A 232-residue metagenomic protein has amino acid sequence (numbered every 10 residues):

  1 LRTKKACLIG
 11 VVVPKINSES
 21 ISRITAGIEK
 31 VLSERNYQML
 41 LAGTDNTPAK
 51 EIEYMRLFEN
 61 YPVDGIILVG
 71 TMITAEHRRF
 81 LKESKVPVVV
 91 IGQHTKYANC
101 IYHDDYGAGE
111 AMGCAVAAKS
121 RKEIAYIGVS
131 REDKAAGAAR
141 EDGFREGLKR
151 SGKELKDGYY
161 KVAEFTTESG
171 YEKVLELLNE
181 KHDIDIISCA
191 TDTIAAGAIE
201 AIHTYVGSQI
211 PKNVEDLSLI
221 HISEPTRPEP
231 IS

Functional and structural regions predicted by a protein language model:
L1-G65: Amphipathic helical "hinge" segments at domain boundaries
G10, A125-I127, D185-S188: Conserved beta-strand elements of the Class I
G43, G92, G128, Y159-V162: Residue-level recognition of beta-strand->loop/alpha-helix junctions
N46, V69-C114, A118, R131 (+3 more regions): Flexible loop/hinge segments that line or gate small-molecule binding clefts
I73-A75, A138-L219, S223: Hydrophobic alpha-helical
M112-S151, G158: An alpha-beta-alpha
I220-S232: Single conserved hydrophobic/aromatic residue that forms the stacking wall/gate of nucleotide- or nucleobase-binding
